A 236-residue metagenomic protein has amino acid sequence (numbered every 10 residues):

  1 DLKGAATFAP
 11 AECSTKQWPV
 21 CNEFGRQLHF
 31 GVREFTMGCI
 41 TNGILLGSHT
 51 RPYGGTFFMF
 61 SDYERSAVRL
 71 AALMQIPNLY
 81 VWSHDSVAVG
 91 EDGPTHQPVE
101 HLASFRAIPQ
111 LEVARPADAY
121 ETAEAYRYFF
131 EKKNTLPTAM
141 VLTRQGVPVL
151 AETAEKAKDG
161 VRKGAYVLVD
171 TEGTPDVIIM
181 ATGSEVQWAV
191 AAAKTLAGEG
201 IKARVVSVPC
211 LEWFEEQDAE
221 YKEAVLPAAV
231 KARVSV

Functional and structural regions predicted by a protein language model:
D1-P148, A157, S207, E223-P227: Thiamine diphosphate
V89-P94, E131-V236: Thiamine diphosphate
